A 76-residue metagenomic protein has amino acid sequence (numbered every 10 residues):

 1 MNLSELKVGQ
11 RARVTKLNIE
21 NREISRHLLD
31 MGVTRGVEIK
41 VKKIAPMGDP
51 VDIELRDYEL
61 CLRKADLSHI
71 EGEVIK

Functional and structural regions predicted by a protein language model:
M1-N2: Absolute protein N-terminus
T15-K16, D30-G32, D52-L55: Short, acidic/hydrophobic/Gly-rich beta-strand patch recurrent on exposed beta strands that often constitutes part
E23-H27: Short alpha-helix capping/helix-loop boundary micro-motifs
A45-K76: C-terminal structural segments of small proteins and small subunits
